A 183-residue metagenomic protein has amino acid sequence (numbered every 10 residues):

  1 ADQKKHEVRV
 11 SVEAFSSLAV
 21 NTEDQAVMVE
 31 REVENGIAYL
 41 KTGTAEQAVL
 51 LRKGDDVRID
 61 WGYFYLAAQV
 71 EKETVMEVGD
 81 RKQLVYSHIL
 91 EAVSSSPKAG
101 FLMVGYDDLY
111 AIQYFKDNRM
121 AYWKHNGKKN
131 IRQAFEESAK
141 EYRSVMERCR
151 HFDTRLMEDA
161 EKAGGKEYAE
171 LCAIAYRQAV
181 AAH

Functional and structural regions predicted by a protein language model:
Q3-H183: Acidic/polar, glycine-enriched structural segments that form the non-catalytic walls/loops of the carbohydrate-binding
